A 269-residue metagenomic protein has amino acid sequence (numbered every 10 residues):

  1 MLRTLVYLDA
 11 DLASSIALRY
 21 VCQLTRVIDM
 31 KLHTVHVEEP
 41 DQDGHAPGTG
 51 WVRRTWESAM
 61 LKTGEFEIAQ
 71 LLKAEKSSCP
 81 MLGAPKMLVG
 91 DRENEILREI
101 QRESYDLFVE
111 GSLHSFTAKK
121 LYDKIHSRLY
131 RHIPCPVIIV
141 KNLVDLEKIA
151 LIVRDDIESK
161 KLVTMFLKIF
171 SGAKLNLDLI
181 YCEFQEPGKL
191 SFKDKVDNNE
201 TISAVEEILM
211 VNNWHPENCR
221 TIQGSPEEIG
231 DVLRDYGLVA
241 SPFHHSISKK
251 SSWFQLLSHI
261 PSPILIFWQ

Functional and structural regions predicted by a protein language model:
M1-W51, K148-C219, H259, I264-W268: Small/aliphatic-rich secondary-structure junction motif
T25, K76, I100, L129-Y130 (+4 more regions): A generic structural signal for well-ordered alpha-helical segments
R53-F66, V196: A short acidic, glycine-rich active-site loop that binds or catalyzes chemistry on phosphate/adenosine moieties
Q70-A84, V205-W214: A structural motif corresponding to the C-terminal end of an alpha-helix and its immediate exit/capping segment
M81-P85, V137, W214-T221, I264: Generic structural signal for residues in well-ordered beta-strands
P85-E95, T221-P226: Charged docking surfaces used in two-component/phosphorelay signaling
N94-D145, D231-Q269: Gly/Ser-rich helix-loop-strand patches that form or flank binding pockets for ribonucleotide-derived cofactors
T201-E207, I222-L233: A short, acidic, amphipathic alpha-helical segment used as a generic capping/interface helix at domain edges
